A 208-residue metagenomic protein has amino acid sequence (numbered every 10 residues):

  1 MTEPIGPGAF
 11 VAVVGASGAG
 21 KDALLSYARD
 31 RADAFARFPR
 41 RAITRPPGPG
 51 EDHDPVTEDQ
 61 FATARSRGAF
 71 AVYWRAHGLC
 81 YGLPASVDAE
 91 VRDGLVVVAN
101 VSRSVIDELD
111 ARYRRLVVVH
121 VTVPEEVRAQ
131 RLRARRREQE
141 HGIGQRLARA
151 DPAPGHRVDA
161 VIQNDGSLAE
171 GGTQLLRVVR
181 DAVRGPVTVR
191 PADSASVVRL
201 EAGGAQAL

Functional and structural regions predicted by a protein language model:
M1-F10: Extreme N-terminal, non-catalytic leader segments that precede Walker-type/kinase nucleotide-binding cores
V14-A16: P-loop (Walker A) phosphate-binding loop of NTP-binding proteins
A19: ATP-binding Walker
D22: Walker A/P-loop
L25-S26: The feature captures the helix immediately C-terminal to the Walker
R37, R41-V97, V101-R103: ATP-dependent small-molecule kinase phosphotransfer cores that center on conserved nucleotide phosphate-binding segments
V97-S102, R112-R135: Conserved phosphate-donor/acceptor-positioning beta-strand/loop module used by diverse small-molecule
A134-L208: Small-molecule kinase domains that catalyze NTP-dependent phosphoryl transfer to phosphate-bearing small molecules
